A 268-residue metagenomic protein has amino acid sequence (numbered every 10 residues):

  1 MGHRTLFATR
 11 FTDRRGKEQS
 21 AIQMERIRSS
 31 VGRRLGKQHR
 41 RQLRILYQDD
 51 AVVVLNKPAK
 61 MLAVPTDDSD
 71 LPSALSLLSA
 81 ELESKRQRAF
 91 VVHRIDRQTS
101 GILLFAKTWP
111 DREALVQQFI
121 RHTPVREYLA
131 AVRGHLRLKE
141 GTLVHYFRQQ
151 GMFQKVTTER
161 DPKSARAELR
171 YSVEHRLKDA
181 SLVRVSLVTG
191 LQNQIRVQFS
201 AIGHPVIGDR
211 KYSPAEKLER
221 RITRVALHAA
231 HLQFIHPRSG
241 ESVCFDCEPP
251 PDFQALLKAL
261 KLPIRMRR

Functional and structural regions predicted by a protein language model:
M1-E168, R176, A226, D246-R268: RNA pseudouridine synthases
Q48, I202, P237-S239: Short strand-coil-strand connectors
P58, T189, R238-S239: Residue-level recognition of short loop/turn positions
D70-A74, L78, F147, K178-F234 (+3 more regions): Pseudouridine synthase
R133, E174, S186, I235-P237: A generic structural motif
Y171: Long C-terminal interaction/binding lobes of large macromolecular proteins
